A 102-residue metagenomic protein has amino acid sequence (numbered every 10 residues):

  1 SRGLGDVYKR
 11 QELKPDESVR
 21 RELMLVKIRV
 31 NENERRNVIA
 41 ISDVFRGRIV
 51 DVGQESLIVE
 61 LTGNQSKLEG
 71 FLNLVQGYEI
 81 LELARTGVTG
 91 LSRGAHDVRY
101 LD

Functional and structural regions predicted by a protein language model:
S1-Y8: Short, small-residue-biased leader/transition segments that mark boundaries at the very start of proteins
R2, I28-D43: Short amphipathic alpha-helix segments
D16-R29: Short glycine-/aliphatic-rich beta-strand segments at the starts of folded cytosolic domains
V30-N33, G63-L68: Helix N-cap motif at beta-to-alpha junctions
S56-T62: A generic structural motif
L91-D102: Short, charged, intrinsically disordered terminal tails
